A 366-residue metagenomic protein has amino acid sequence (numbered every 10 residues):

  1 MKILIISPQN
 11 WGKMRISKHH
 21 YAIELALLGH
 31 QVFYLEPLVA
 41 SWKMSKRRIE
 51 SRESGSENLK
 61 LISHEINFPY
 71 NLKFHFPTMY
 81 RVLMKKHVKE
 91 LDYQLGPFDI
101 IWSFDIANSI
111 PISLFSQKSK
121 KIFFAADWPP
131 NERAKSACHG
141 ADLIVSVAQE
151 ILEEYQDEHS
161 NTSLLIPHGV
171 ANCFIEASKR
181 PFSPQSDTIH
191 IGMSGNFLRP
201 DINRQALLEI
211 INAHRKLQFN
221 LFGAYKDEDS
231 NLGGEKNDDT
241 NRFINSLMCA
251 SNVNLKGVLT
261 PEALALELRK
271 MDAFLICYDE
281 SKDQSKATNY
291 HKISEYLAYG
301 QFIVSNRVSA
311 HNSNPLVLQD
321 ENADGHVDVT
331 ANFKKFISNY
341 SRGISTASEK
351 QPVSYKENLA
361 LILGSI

Functional and structural regions predicted by a protein language model:
M1-R47, N212-H214, Q218, F302: N-terminal subdomain of nucleotide-sugar transferases
G12-I16, E262-E267, I276-L297, S305-P315: Nucleotide-sugar-dependent
F115, A134-L143: A conserved, positively charged/aromatic
E132-K135, V170-T188: Acidic anion/phosphate-binding donor-loop and adjacent secondary structure in glycosyltransferase catalytic cores
E150, H168-G169: Carbohydrate-associated surface elements
P181-F182, D324-I366: A charged, aromatic-enriched C-terminal amphipathic alpha-helix characteristic of glycosyltransferases across folds
P184-I202, L207-H214, F219-F222: Conserved donor-binding/catalytic core segment of Leloir-type glycosyltransferases
G223, G233-A265: Nucleotide-activated donor-binding/catalytic signature segment of Leloir-type glycosyltransferases, i.e., the conserved
